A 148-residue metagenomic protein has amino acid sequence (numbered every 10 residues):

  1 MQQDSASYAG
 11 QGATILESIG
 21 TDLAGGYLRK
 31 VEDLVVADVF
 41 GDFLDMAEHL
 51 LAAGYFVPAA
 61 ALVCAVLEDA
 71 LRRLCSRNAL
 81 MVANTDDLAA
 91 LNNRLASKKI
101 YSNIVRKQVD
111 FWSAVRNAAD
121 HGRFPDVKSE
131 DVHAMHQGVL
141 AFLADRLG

Functional and structural regions predicted by a protein language model:
M1-D42: Internal, Lys/Arg-enriched amphipathic helical interaction segments that engage polyanionic partners
M1-G10, N103-G148: Charge-enriched, short contiguous segments at helix-coil
Y8-Q11, I15, P58-V63, Q108: Residue-level detector of well-ordered alpha-helical segments, enriched for hydrophobic/aromatic packing positions
A13-L23, L51, A70, R116 (+3 more regions): A structural signal for well-ordered alpha-helices, especially hydrophobic packing surfaces of coiled-coils
D42-M46, A61, D86: Charged, terminal alpha-helix-loop-beta segments that serve as non-catalytic nucleic-acid engagement and/or assembly
A47-E48, A52-C75: Short, hydrophobic, well-ordered secondary-structure elements
C75-I104: Short, charged amphipathic alpha-helical segments flanked by flexible coils
